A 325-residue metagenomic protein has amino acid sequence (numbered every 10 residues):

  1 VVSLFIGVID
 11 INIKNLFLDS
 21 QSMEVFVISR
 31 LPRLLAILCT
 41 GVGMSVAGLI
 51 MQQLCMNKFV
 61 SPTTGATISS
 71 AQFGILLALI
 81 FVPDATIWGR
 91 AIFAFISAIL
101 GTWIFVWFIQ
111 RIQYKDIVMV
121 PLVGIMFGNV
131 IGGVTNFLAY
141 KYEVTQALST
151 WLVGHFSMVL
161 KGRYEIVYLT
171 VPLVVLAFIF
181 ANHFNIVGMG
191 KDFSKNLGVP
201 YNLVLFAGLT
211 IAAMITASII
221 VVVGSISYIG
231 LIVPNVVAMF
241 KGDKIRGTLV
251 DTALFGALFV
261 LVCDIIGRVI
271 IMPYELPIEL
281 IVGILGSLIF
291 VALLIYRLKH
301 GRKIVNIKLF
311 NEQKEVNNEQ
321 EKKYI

Functional and structural regions predicted by a protein language model:
V1-I325: Alpha-helical transmembrane segments in inner-membrane proteins
